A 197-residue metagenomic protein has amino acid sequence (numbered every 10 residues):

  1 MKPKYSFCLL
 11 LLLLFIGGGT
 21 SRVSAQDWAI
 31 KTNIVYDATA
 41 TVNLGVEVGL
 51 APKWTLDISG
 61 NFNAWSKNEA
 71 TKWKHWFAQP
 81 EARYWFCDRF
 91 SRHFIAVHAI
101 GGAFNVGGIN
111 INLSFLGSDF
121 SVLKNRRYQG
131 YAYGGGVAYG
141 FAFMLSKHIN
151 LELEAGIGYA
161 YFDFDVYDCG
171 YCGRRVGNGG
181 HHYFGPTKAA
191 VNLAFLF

Functional and structural regions predicted by a protein language model:
M1-W28, L193, F197: Bacterial Sec-dependent N-terminal signal peptides
W28-I30, A40-L44, G60, W76-P80 (+2 more regions): Hydrophobic, lipid-facing positions within transmembrane beta-strands of outer-membrane proteins
I30-G45, N63-K74, R89-F90: Solvent-exposed loop/turn segments connecting transmembrane beta-strands in outer-membrane beta-barrel proteins
I34-A38, G60-S66, Y84, A99-N105 (+2 more regions): Transmembrane beta-strands of outer-membrane beta-barrel pores
A40, A96, R127-Y139, M144 (+3 more regions): Outer-membrane beta-barrel transmembrane strands
K53-L56, F90, H148-L151: Repeated loop/turn-to-beta-strand initiation elements of outer-membrane beta-barrel proteins
G60-H75, F104-F115, D119-A132, A160-K188: Extracellular/periplasm-exposed beta-strand and loop segments of Gram-negative cell-envelope proteins, dominated by
W85, Y183-F197: Outer-membrane beta-barrel "beta-signal"
